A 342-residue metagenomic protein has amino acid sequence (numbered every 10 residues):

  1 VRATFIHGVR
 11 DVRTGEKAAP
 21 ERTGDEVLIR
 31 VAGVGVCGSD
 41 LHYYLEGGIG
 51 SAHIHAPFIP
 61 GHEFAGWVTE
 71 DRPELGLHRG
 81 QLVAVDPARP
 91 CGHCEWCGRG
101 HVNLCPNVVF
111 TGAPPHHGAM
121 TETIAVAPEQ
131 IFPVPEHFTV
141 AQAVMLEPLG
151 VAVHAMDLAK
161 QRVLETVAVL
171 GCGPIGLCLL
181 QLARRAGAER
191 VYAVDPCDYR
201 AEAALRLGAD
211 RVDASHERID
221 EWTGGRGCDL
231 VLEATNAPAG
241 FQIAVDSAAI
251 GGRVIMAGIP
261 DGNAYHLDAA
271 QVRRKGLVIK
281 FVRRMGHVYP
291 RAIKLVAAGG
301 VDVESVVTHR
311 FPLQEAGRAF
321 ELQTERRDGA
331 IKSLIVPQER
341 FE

Functional and structural regions predicted by a protein language model:
V1, Q242-D246, G286, P290-E342: C-terminal hydrophobic helical "lid"/dimerization subdomain of Rossmann-like NAD(P)H-dependent oxidoreductases
F5-E21, G38-E70, A84, C105-P115: N-terminal glycine-rich cofactor-binding segment
P20-V34, I49-E95, Q130, P135-H137: Glycine-rich beta-strand-centered segment in the early N-terminal region that forms part of a ligand/cofactor-binding
H78-G80, F138-E217: Mid-domain Rossmann-like dinucleotide-binding core that forms the NAD(H)/NADP(H) cofactor-binding site
C91-L170: NAD(P)H dinucleotide-binding glycine-rich loop of Rossmann-like/cofactor-binding domains, especially the beta1-alpha1
A159, E202, R206-V278, F341-E342: Glycine-rich cofactor phosphate-binding loops and adjacent beta1-alpha1 units of small-molecule cofactor enzyme domains
P196-C197, P260, M285: Residues in the short beta-alpha loop(s) of Rossmann-like NAD(P)-binding domains
R253-I255, H266-S305: Rossmann-fold dehydrogenase core element
